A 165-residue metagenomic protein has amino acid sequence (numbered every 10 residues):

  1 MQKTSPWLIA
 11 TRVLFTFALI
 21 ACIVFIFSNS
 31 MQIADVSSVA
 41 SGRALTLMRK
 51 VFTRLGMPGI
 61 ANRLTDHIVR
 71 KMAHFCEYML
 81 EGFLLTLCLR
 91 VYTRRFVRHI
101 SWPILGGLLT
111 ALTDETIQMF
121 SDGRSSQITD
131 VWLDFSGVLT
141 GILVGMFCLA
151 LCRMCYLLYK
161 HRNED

Functional and structural regions predicted by a protein language model:
M1-W7, Y156-D165: Membrane-interfacial, low-structure loops and terminal tails that flank and connect transmembrane helices in multi-pass
Q2-M79: "…centered on the first transmembrane helix and the immediately adjacent amphipathic helix/loop
I9-F17, Y92-I104, R124-I128: Membrane-helix interface segments
A21-I26, H99-M119: Small-polar-interrupted transmembrane alpha-helices in polytopic inner-membrane proteins
H67-E81, I128-L139: Membrane-interface loop-to-helix entry segments
E77-Y92, V138-C152: Membrane-interfacial alpha-helical segments at the cytosolic side of multi-pass membrane proteins
C88-V97, I117, S121, S125 (+2 more regions): Membrane-interfacial segments
A111-S136: Interfacial helix-loop-helix junctions of multi-pass membrane proteins
